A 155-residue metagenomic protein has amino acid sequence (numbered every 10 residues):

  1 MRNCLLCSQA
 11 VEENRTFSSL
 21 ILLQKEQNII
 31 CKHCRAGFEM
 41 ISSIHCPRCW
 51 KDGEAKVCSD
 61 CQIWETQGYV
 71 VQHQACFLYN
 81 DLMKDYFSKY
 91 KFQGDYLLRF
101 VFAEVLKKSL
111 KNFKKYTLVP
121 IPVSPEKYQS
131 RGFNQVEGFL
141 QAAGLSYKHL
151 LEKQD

Functional and structural regions predicted by a protein language model:
M1-D155: Glycine-rich phosphate/pyrophosphate-handling loop used in enzymes and phosphotransfer proteins
